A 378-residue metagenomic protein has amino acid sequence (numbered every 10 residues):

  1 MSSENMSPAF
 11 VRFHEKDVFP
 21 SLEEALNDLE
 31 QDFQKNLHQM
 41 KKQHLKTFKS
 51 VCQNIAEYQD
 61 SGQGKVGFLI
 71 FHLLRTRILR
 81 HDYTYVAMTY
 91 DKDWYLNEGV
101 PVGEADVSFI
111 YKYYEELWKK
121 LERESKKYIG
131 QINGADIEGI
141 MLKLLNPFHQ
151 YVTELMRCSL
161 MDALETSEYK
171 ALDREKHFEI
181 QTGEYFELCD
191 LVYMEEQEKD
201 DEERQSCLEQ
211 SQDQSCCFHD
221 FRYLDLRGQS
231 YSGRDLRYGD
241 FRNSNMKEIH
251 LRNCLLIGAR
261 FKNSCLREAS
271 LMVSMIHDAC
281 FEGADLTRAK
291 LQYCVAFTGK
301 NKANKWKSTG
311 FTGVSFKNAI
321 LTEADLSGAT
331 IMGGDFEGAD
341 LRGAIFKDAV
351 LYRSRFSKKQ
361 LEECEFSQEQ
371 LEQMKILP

Functional and structural regions predicted by a protein language model:
M1-Q31, Y111: Short, charged, low-complexity amphipathic alpha-helix
S2-F13, K143-G239, E248, F356: Acidic, proline/glycine-rich low-complexity IDRs
F19-V66: Short N-terminal edge-element motif at the start of the domain
Q53-D91, K176-F178, T182-E196: Amphipathic, interaction-prone secondary-structure segments
I70-H72, V86-Y113, F148-Y151, L155 (+5 more regions): Amphipathic alpha-helical protein-interaction segments
L96-D136: Compact, glycine/acidic-enriched structural inserts
K199-P378: Tandem repeat scaffolds
